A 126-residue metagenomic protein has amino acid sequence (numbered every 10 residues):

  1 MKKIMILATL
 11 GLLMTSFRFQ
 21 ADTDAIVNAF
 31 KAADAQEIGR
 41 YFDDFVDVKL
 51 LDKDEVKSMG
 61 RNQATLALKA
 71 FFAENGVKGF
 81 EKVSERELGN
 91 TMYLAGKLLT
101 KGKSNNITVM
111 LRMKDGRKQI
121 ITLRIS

Functional and structural regions predicted by a protein language model:
K3-N28, A32, R40: Short, low-complexity N-terminal intrinsically disordered segments enriched in polar/charged residues
D22, I26, D34-E37, G60 (+1 more regions): Stable alpha-helical elements in mature extracytoplasmic
D24, Q36, E81-N90, S126: Exposed acidic/polar residues on beta-strands and adjacent loops within beta-sheet cores, strongest in beta-propeller
A35-F45: Short, well-ordered alpha-helical segments enriched in acidic and aromatic residues
V46, N90-M92, K118-Q119: Hydrophobic residues embedded in beta-strands of well-ordered beta-sheets
V48-K57: A short gly/proline-enriched turn/hairpin at secondary-structure junctions
N62-S104: Surface-exposed, charged secondary-structure patches
S104-S126: Short beta-strand edge/turn micro-motifs at domain boundaries
